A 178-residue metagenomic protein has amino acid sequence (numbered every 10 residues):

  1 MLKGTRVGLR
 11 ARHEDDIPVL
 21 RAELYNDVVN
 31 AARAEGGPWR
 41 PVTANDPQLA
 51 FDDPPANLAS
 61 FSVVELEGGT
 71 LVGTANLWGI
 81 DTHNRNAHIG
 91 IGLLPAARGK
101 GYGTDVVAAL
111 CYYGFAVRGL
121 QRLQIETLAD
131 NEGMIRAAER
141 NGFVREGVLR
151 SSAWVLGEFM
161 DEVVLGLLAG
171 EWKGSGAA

Functional and structural regions predicted by a protein language model:
M1-D27, S60, V64-A178: Acyl-donor (CoA/ACP) binding surface of acyl/acetyltransferases
V28-A50: Conserved GNAT-fold acetyl-CoA-binding loop/helix
A34-G37, D53, A97-R98, Q121-R122: Short, contiguous strand/loop micro-motifs
A50-S62: A short helix-loop-beta-strand connector motif used in the catalytic cores of GNAT acetyltransferases and, in some
